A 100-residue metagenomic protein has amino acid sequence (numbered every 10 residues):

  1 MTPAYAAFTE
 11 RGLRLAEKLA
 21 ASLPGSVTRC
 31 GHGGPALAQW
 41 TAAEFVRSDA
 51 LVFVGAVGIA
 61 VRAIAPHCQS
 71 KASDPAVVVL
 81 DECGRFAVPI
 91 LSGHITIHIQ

Functional and structural regions predicted by a protein language model:
M1-H32: N-terminal basic/disordered segments at the start of proteins
P3, A7, A76, F86: N-terminal loops that bind phosphate or other acidic moieties and the adjacent beta-alpha structural core
E10-R11, A56-I59, C83: Short glycine-rich anion-binding loops that position phosphate/pyrophosphate groups of nucleotides and phosphorylated
G12-L15, I59-A63, H98-I99: Short glycine/serine/threonine-rich phosphate/pyrophosphate-binding segments that cradle anionic phosphate groups
W40-V61: Short, structured active-site "lid" loops
R62-S73: Short Gly/Thr/Asp-enriched flexible loops that form oxyanion-binding sites at enzyme active sites
R85-Q100: Short, glycine-/small-residue-rich phosphate/pyrophosphate-handling segment
